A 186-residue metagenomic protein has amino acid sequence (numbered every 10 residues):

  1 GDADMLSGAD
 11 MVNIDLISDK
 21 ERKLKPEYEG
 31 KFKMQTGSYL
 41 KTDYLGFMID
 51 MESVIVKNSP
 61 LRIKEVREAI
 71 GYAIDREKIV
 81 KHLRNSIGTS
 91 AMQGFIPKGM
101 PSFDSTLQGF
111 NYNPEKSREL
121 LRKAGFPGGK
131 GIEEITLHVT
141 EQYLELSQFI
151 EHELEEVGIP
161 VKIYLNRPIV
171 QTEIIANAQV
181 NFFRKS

Functional and structural regions predicted by a protein language model:
G1, S7, G88-T89, M100 (+1 more regions): Ligand/substrate-recognition segments at binding pockets and active sites
G1-S53, I169-T172, V180-F182, S186: Extracellular/periplasmic solute-recognition and catalytic clefts
D2-N13, E21-L24, I49, A73-K78 (+3 more regions): A generic secondary-structure signal for well-formed alpha-helical elements
D15, L45, K64, E68 (+9 more regions): Solvent-exposed, polar/charged alpha-helical surfaces in well-ordered, non-transmembrane soluble domains, broadly
G30-M92, I132-Y143: Alpha-helical secondary-structure segments
T42-M48, S105-L107, E145-S147, T172-I175: Short, solvent-exposed polar/charged micro-motifs at secondary-structure junctions
I55-K57, K64, Y72, S90-A124 (+1 more regions): Structural transition elements
G71-I79, T106-Q108, E173-K185: Short, mixed-charge, low-aromatic patches
